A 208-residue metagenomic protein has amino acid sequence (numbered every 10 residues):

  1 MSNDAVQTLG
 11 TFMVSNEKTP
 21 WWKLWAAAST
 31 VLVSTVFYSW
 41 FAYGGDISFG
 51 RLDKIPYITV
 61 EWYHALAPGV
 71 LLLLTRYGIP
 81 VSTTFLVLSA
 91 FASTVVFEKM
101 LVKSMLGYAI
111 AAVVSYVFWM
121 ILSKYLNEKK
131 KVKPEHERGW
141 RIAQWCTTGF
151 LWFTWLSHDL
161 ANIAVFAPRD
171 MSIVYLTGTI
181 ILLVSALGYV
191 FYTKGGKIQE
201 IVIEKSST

Functional and structural regions predicted by a protein language model:
M1-T208: Multi-pass alpha-helical transmembrane bundle typical of ion/small-solute transporters and intramembrane aspartyl
